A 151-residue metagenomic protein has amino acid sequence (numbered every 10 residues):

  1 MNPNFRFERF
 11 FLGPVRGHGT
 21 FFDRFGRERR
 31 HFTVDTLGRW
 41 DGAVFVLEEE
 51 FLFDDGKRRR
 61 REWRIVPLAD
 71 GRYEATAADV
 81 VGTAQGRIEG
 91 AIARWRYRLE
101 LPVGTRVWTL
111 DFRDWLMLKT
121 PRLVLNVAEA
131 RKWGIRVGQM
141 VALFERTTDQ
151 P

Functional and structural regions predicted by a protein language model:
M1-P14: N-terminal helix-cap/turn-to-beta initiation motif at the start of protein domains
F5, T33-R39, R61-V66, T83-G86 (+3 more regions): Hydrophobic/aromatic beta-strand elements that line small-molecule binding cavities or substrate pockets in beta-rich
F11-G19, N126: A short, Trp-centered hydrophobic/proline-enriched beta-strand micro-motif
H18, F22-V103: Central antiparallel beta-sheet cores of small beta-barrel/beta-sandwich binding domains
R27-R29, R136-Q139: Beta-sandwich strand segments
A77-W133, A142: Mature, soluble, non-transmembrane domains
E145-P151: Short terminal or interdomain "cap/linker" segment that borders an active site or interface and mediates
